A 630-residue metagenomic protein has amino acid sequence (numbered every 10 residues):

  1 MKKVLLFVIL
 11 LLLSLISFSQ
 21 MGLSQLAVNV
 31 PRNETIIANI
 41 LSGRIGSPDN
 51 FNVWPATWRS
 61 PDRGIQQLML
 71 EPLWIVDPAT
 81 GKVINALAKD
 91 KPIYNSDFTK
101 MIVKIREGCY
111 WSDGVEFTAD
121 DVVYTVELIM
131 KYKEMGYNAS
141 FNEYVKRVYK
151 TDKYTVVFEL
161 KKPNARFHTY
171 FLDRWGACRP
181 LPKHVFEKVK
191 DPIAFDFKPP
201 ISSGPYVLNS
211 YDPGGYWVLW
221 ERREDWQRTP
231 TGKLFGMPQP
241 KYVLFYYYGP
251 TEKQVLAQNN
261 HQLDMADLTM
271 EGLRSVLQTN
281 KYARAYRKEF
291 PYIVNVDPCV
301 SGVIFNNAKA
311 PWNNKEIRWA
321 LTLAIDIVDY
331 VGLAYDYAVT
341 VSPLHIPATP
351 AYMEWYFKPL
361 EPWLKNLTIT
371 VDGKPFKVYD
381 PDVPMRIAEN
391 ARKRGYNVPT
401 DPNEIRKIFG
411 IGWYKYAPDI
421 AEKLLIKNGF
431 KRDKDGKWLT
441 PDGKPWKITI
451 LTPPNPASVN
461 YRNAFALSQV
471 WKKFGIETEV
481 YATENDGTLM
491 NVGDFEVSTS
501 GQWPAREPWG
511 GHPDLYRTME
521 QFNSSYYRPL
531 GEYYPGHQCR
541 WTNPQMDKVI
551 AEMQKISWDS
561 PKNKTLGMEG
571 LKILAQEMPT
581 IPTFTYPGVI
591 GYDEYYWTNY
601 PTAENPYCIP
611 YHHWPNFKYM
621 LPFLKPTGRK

Functional and structural regions predicted by a protein language model:
Q20, N29, K104, A139-E187 (+5 more regions): Surface-exposed binding/hinge segments that line and control ligand-binding clefts or catalytic entry sites
M21-I36, I40-S47, G64-I65, D212-E221 (+4 more regions): Detector for C-terminal structural segments
G22, I37-S96, E127, I201: N-terminal lobe/hinge region of extracytoplasmic solute-binding protein
N39-G64, A86-D90, V115, Y137 (+4 more regions): A structural "hinge/loop" feature
W58-S60, G64, L70, I75-A79 (+6 more regions): Gly/Pro-rich hinge or "lid" segments in bacterial periplasmic/extracellular proteins
D90-M135, T151, V157-E159, A257 (+1 more regions): Aromatic- and charge-enriched surface segment that lines or borders ligand/interaction sites
S112, E159-L181, P200-K253, R274-C299 (+3 more regions): Aromatic-rich, solvent-exposed beta-strand/loop patch
I129, R147-V148, N209-E221, Y246-K309 (+5 more regions): Extracellular/periplasmic solute-recognition and catalytic clefts
